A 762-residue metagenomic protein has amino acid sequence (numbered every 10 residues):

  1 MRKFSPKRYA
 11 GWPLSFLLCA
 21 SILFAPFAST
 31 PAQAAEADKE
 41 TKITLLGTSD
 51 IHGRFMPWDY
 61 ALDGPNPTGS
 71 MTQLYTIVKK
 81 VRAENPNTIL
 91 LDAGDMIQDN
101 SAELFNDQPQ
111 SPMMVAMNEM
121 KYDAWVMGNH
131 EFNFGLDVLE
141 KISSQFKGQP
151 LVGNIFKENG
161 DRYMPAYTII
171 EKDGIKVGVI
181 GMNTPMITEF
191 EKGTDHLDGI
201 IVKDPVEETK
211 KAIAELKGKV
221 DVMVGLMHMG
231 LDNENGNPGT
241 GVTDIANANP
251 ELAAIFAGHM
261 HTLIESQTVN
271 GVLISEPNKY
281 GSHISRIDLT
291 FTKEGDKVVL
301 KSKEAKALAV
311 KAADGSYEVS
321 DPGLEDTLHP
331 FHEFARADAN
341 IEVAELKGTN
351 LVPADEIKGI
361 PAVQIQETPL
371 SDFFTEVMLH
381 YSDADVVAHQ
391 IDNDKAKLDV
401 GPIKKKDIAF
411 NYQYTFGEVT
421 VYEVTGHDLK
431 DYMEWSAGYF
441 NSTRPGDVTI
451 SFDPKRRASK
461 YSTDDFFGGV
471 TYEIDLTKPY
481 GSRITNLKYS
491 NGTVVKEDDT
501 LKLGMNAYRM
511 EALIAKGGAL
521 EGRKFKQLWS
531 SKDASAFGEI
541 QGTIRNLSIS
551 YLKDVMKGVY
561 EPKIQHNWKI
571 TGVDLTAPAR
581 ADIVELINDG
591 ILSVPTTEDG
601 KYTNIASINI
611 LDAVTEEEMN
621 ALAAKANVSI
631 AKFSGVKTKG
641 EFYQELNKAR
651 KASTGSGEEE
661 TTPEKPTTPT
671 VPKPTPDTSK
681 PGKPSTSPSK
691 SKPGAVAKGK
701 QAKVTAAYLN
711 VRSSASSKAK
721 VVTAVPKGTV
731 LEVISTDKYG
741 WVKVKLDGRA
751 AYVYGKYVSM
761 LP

Functional and structural regions predicted by a protein language model:
R2-L14: Bacterial N-terminal signal peptides that target proteins for export
P13-P26: Bacterial N-terminal signal peptides
L23-A37: Sec-dependent signal peptide cleavage junction
A35-E318, I365-V377: Acidic, metal/ion-coordinating pockets
K39-K42, R54-G64, T68-I77, A83 (+4 more regions): Catalytic centers of hydrolytic enzymes
P663-N710, T723-K727, S735-K738, S759-P762: SH3-family beta-barrel domains
G728, V742-L746: SH3/SH3-like beta-barrel fold
D747-Y757: A short macromolecule-binding patch
